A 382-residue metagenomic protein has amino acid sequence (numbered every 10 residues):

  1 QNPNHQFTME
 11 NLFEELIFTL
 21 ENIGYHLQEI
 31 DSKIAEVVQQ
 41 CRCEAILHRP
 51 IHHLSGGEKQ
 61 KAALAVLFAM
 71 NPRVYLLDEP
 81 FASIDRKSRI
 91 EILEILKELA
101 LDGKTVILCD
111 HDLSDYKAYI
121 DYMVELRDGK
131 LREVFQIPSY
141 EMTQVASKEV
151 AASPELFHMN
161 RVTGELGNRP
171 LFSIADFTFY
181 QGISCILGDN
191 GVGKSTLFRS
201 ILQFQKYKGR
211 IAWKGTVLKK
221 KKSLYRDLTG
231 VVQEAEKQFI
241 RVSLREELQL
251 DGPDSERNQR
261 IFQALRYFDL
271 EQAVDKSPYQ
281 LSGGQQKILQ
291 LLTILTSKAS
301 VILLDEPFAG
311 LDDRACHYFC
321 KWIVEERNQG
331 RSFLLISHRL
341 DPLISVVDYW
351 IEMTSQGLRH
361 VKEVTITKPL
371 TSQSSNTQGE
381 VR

Functional and structural regions predicted by a protein language model:
Q28-I46, E256-A273: Conserved ABC ATPase "signature" region
P50-L54, E58, S277-L281, Q285: Conserved ABC ATPase signature
L64, L291: Hydrophobic anchor residue at the start of the ABC signature
Y75-E79, I302-E306: Catalytic Walker B motif of ABC-type/P-loop ATPase nucleotide-binding domains
D85, D312: ABC-family nucleotide-binding domains
D110-H111, S337-H338: H-loop/switch region of ABC-family ATPase nucleotide-binding domains
K206-R226: Conserved ABC transporter NBD signature motif
